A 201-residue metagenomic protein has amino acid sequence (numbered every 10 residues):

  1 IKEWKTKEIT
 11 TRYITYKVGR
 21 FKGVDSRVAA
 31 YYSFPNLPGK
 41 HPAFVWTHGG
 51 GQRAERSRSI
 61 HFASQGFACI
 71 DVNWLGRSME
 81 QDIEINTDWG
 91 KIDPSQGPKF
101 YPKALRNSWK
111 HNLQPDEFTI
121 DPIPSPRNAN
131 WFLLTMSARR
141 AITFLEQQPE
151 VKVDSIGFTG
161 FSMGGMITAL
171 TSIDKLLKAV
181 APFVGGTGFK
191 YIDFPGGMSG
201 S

Functional and structural regions predicted by a protein language model:
I1-G39: N-terminal cap/lid segment of alpha/beta-hydrolase-fold proteins
F21, G49-R53, G76-M79, G186-F189: Solvent-exposed loop/turn segments at secondary-structure junctions within structured extracellular/periplasmic domains
A29-Y32, K40-G49, C69: Short beta-strand element of the alpha/beta-hydrolase
P35-G39, Q52-A54, I60-A63: Short, charge-rich binding segments
S57-Q65, F161, P182: Non-catalytic cap/lid and distal C-terminal segments of serine-dependent acyl enzymes
I60-M136, F189-S199: Cap/lid segment of the alpha/beta-hydrolase catalytic domain
L133-S199: Primarily recognizes the serine-hydrolase "nucleophile elbow" in alpha/beta-hydrolase and SGNH/GDSL folds
